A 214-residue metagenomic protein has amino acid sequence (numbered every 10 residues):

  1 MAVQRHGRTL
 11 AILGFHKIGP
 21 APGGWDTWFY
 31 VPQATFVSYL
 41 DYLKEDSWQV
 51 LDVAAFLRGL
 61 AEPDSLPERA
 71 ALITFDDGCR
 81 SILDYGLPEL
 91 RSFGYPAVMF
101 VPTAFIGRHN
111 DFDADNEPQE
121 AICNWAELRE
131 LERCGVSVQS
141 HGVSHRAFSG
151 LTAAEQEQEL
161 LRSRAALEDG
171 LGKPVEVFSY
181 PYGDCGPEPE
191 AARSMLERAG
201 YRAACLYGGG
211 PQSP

Functional and structural regions predicted by a protein language model:
M1-A71: N-terminal pre-catalytic segment of deacetylase/amide-hydrolase enzymes
L10-G19, R69-A71, C79, R91-E188 (+1 more regions): Metal-dependent polysaccharide deacetylase catalytic core of the NodB/CE4 family, i.e., the active-site-bearing domain
A11, Q49, E176, R202-A203: Short acidic/polar active-site loop segments enriched in Thr and Asp
F36-L40, L57, L87, W125-R129 (+2 more regions): Generic structural signal for well-ordered alpha-helices, preferentially at hydrophobic/aromatic core positions
Y42, D46, Y85-F93, E130 (+3 more regions): Alpha-helical structural signal in soluble globular domains
L51, V98-F100, Q139, R202-C205: Structural detector of well-ordered beta-strand residues that form the stable sheet scaffold of enzyme domains
D77-D84: Short acidic, Gly/Ser-rich segments with clustered Asp/Glu that frequently serve as metal-coordination loops in enzyme
E120-N124, E197-L206: Acidic, His- and aromatic-enriched active-site or binding-groove loops in soluble protein domains that engage sugars
